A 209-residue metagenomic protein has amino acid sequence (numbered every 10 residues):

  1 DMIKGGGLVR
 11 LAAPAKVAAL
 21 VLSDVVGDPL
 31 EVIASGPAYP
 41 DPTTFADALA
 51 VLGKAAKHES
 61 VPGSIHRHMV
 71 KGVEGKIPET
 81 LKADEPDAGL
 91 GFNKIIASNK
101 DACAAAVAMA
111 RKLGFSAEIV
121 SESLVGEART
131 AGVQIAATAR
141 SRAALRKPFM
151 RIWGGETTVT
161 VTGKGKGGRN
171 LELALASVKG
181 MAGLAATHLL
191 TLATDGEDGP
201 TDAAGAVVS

Functional and structural regions predicted by a protein language model:
D1-K57: A glycine/threonine-rich phosphate-anchoring loop and its flanking beta-alpha core in nucleotide/phosphate-binding
M2, V9-A15, D24-V26, E31-V32 (+4 more regions): Solvent-exposed alpha-helices and their adjacent loops that cap or buttress functional pockets in soluble metabolic
A18, P40-Q134, T138: Accessory alpha-helical/coil subdomains and C-terminal extensions that flank or cap enzyme catalytic cores
A19-V25, A34, I152-G155, L190-T194: Short beta-strand segments
D28, T157-T160: A short, flexible beta-alpha/helix-coil linker loop
A38, T157-T158, N170: Gly/Ser/Thr-rich beta-alpha loop segments that engage phosphate groups in nucleotides
V120, V125, R129-V133, K147-P148 (+1 more regions): Extended C-terminal subregions enriched in glycine
A131, T138-A143, R151-T157: Catalytic-core segments of thiol-dependent peptidases
